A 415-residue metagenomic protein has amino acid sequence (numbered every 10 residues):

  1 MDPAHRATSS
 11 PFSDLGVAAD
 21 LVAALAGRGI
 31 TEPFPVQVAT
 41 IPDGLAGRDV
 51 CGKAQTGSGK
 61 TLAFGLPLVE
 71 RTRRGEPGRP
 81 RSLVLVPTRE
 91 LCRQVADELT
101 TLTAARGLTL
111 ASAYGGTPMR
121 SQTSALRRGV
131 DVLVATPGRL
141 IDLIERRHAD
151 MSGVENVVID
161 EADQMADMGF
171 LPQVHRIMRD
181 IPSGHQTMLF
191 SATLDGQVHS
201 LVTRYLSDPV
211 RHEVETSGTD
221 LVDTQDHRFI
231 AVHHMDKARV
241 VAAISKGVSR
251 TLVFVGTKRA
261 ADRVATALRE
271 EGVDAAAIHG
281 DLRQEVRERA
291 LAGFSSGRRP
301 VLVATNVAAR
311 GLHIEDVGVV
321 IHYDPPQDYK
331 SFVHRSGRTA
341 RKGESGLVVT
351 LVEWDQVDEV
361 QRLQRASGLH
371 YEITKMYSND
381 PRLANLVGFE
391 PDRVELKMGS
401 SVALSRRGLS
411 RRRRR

Functional and structural regions predicted by a protein language model:
D2-L396, R412-R414: Conserved helicase RecA-like core
M398-R415: Short Lys/Arg-rich cationic patches that frequently serve as NLS/NoLS or arginine-rich RNA/DNA-binding motifs
